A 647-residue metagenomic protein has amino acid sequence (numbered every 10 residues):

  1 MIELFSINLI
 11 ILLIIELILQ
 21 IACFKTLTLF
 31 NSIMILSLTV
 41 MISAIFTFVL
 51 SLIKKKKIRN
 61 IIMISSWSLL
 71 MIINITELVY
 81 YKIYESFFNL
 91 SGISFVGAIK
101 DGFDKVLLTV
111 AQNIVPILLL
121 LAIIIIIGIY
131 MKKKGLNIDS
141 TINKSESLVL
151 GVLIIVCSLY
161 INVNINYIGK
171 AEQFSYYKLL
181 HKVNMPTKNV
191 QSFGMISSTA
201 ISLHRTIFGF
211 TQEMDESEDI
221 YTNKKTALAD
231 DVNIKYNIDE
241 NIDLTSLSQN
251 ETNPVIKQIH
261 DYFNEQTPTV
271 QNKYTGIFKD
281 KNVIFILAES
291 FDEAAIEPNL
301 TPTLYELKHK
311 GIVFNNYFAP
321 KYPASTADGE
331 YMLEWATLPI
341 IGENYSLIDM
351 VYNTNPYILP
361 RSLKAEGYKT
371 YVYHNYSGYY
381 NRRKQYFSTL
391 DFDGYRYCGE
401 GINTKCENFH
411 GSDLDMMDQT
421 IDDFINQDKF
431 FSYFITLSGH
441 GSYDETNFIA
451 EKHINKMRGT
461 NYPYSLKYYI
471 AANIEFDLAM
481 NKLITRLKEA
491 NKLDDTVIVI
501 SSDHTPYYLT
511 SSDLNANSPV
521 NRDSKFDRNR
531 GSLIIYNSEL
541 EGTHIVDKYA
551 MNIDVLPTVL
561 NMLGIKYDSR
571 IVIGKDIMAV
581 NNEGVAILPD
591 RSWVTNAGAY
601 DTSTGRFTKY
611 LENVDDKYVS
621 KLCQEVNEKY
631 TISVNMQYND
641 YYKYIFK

Functional and structural regions predicted by a protein language model:
M1-D239: Transmembrane and membrane-interface helices of multi-pass, inner-membrane envelope-modifying transferases
M71, Q173-L180, L244-L247, Y262 (+1 more regions): Alpha-helical scaffold segments in carbohydrate-active enzymes
M214-V270: Extracytosolic and intramembrane catalytic regions of membrane-associated proteins in envelope/secretory systems
Q249-K647: Solvent-exposed soluble domains appended to multi-pass membrane proteins
